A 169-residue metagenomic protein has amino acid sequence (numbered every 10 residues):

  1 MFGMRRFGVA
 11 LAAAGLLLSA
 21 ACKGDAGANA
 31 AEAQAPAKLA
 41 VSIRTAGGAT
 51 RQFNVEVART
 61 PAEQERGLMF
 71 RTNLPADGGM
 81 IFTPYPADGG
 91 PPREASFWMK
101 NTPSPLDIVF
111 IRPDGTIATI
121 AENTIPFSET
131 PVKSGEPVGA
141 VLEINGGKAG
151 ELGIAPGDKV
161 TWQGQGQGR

Functional and structural regions predicted by a protein language model:
M1-L11: Bacterial N-terminal signal peptides that target proteins for export
L18-A21: C-terminal motif of bacterial Sec signal peptides marking the signal peptidase cleavage site
K23-R169: Compact, glycine-rich, soluble single-domain proteins
